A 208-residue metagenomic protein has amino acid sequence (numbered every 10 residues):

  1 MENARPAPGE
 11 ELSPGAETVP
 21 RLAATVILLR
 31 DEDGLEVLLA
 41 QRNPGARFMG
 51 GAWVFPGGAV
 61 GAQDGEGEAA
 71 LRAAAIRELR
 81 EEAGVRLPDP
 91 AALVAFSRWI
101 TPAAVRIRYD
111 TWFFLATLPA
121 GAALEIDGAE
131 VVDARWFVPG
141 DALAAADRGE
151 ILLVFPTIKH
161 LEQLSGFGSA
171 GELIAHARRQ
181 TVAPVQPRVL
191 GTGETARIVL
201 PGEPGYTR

Functional and structural regions predicted by a protein language model:
M1-V131, R135-R208: N-terminal leader/linker segments that precede catalytic domains of diphosphate-processing enzymes
